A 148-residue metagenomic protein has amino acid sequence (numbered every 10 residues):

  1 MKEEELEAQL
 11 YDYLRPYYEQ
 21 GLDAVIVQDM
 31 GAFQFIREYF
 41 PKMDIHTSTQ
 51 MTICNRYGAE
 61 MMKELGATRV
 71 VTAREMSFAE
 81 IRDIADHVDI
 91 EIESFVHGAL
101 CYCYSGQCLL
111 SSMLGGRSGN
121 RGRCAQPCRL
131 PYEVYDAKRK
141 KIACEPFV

Functional and structural regions predicted by a protein language model:
M1-I53, T72-E75, E80-V148: Active-site pocket-lining/capping segments in soluble small-molecule metabolic enzymes
N55-Y57: Conserved nucleotide-cofactor-binding alpha/beta core module
